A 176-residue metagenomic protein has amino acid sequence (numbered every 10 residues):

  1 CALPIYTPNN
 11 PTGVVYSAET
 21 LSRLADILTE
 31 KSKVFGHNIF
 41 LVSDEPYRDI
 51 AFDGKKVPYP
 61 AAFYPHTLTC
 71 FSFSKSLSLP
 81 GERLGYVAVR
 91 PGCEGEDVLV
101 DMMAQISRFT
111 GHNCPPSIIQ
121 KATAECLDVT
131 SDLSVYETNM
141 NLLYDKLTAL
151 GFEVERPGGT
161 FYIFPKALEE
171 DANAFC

Functional and structural regions predicted by a protein language model:
A2-C176: PLP-dependent class I/II
